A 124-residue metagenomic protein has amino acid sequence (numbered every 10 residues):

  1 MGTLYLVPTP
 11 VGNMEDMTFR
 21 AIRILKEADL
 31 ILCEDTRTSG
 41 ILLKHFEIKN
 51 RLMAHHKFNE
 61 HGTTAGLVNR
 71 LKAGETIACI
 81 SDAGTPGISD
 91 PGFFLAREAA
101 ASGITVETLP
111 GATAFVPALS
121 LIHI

Functional and structural regions predicted by a protein language model:
M1-F58: Glycine-rich, flexible N-terminal cofactor/catalytic loop recognition
T3, E75-I77: Loop/turn-to-beta-strand initiation segments
V11-M14, D82-P86: Short glycine-rich anion-binding loops that position phosphate/pyrophosphate groups of nucleotides and phosphorylated
R37-S39, G84-T85, A114: Alpha-helix capping/helix-boundary segments
N59-L67: Glycine-rich, highly charged phosphate/nucleotide-binding loops
G87-S102: Short Gly/Thr/Asp-enriched flexible loops that form oxyanion-binding sites at enzyme active sites
E98-L119: Short, acidic/small-residue loops that bind anionic groups at enzyme active sites
I122-I124: Conserved small/polar residues in nucleotide/adenosyl-binding loops
